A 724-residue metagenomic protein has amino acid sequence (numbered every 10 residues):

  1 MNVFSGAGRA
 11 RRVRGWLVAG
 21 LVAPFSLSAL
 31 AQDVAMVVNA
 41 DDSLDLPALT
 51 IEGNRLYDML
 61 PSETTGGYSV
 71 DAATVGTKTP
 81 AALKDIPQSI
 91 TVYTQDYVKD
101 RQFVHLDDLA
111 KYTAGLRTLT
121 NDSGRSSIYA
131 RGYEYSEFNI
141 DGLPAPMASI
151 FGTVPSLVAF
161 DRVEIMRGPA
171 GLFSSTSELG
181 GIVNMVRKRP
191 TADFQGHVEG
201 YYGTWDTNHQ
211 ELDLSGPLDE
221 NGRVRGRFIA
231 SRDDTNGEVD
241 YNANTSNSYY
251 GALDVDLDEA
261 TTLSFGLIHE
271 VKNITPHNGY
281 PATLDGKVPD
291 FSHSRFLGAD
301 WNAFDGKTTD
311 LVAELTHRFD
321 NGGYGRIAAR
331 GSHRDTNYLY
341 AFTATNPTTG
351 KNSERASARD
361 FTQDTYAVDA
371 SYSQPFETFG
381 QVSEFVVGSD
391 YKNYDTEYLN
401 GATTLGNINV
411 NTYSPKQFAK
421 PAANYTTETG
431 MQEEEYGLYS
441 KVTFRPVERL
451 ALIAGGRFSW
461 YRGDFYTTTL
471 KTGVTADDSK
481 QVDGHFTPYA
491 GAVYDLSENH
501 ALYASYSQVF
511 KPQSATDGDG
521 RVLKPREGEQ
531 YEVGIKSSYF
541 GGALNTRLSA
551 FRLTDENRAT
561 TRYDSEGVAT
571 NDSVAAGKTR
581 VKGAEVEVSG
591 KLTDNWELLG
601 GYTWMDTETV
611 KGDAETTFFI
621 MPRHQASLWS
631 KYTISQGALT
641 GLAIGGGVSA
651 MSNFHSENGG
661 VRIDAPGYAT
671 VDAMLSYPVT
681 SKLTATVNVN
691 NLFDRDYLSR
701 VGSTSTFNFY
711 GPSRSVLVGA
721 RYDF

Functional and structural regions predicted by a protein language model:
T118, S127, L143-R167, V186-R187: Short acidic/polar hinge/loop motifs at secondary-structure boundaries that mediate gating or recognition
A159-D161, L172-G251, L257-T261, T309 (+2 more regions): Outer-membrane beta-barrel translocator/receptor signature
D233-G237, Y250-R318, G331-Q363, G406-T427 (+3 more regions): Acidic/polar loop-and-plug regions of large Gram-negative outer-membrane beta-barrel proteins
D254-D258, I268, Q363, V382-E384 (+4 more regions): Structural signature of Gram-negative outer-membrane beta-barrels, strongest in the C-terminal barrel of TonB-dependent
L311-R334, E354-T467: Face-selective signature of the C-terminal outer-membrane beta-barrel domain
E314-D320, Y324-R330, R334-F342, D495 (+5 more regions): Membrane-embedded beta-barrel scaffold of Gram-negative outer-membrane proteins
V574-N658, F693, D723: Gram-negative outer-membrane beta-barrel transporters
S649-E657, S676-F724: C-terminal beta-signal and adjacent terminal beta-strands/loops of Gram-negative outer-membrane beta-barrel proteins
